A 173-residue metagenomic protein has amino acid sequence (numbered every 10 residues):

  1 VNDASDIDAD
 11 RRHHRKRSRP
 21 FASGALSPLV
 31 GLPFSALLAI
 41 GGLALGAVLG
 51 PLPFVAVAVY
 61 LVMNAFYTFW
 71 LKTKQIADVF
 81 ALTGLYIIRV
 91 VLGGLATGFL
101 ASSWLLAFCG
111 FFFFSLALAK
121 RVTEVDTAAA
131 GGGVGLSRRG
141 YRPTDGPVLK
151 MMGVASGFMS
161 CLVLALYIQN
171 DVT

Functional and structural regions predicted by a protein language model:
V1-A22, L71, A77, L118-D126: Acidic (Asp/Glu-rich) catalytic motifs at the cytosolic membrane interface
V1-S5, P51-Y67: Membrane-embedded alpha-helical segments that form the functional core of polytopic membrane enzymes, especially those
S5-D8, L29, F80, V91: Alpha-helical hydrophobic packing sites
I7, R12-V57, S103-F114, K150-V163: Multi-pass membrane catalytic core of lipid/isoprenoid biosynthesis enzymes
D10-H14, S35, K72, Y86 (+1 more regions): Short, function-defining helix-loop hinge/capping sites that tune catalysis or transport
S35-L43, Y60-A65, L85-R89: Hydrophobic, membrane-inserted alpha-helices
L52-V59, T73-T83, W104: Hydrophobic alpha-helical membrane segments of integral membrane proteins
F69, F80, I87-T173: C-terminal membrane-associated helical module and adjoining short loops/tails
